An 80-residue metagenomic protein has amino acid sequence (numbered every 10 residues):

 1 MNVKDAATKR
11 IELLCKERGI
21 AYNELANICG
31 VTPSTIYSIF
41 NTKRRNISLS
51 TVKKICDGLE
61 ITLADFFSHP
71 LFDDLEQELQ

Functional and structural regions predicted by a protein language model:
M1, L13, S38, F67-Q80: Short, charged recognition helix plus adjacent turn of helix-turn-helix-like nucleic-acid-binding domains
M1-I20: A short, Lys/Arg-rich alpha-helix, primarily the initiator
E12, N23, K53: Residues within the helices of the helix-turn-helix
C15, A26, C56: The alpha-helix within a helix-turn-helix
G30-N46: Recognition helix of helix-turn-helix/homeodomain-like DNA-binding domains that insert into the DNA major groove
K43-D57: Short, basic-rich loop-to-helix N-cap that marks the start of a DNA-contacting helix
